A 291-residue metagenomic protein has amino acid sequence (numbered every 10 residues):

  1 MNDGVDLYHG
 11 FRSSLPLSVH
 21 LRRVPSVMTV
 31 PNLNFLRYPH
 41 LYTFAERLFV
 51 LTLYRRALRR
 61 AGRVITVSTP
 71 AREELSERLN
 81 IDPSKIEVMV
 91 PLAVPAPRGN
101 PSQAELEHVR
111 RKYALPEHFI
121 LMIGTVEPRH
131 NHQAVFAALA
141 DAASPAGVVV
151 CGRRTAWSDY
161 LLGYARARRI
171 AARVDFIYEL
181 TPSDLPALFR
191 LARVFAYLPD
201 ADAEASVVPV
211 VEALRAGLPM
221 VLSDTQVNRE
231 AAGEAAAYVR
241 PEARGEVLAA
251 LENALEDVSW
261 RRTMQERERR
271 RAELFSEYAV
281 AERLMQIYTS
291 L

Functional and structural regions predicted by a protein language model:
M1-L291: Carbohydrate transferase catalytic cores enriched for Leloir-type hexosyltransferases
